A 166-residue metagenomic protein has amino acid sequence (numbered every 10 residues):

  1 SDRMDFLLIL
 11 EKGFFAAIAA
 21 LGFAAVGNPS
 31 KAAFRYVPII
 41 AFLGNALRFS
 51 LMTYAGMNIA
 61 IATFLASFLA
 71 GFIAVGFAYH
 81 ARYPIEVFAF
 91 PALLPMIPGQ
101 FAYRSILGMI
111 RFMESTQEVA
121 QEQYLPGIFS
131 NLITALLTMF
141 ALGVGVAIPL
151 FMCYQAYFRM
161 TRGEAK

Functional and structural regions predicted by a protein language model:
S1-M4, Y79, A92, S105: N-terminal hydrophobic targeting segments
D2-L69, I73, P84-I85, M109-K166: Alpha-helical transmembrane segments and their membrane-interface boundaries that form or gate the permeation pathway
A78-V87: Membrane-helix boundary/interface segments in integral membrane proteins
E86-I106: Hydrophobic alpha-helical membrane-insertion segments
